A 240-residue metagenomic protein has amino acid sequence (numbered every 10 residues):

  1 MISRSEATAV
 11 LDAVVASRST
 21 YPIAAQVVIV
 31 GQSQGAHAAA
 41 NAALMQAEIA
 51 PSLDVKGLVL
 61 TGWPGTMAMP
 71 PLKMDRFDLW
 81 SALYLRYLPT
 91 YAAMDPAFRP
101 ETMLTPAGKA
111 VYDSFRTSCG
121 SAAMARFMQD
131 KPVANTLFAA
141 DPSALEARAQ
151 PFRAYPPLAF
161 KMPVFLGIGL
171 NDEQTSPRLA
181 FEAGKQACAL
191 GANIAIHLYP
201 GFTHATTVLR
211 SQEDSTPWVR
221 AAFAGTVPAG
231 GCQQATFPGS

Functional and structural regions predicted by a protein language model:
I2-Y21: Alpha/beta-hydrolase active-site loop
V15-S81: Primarily recognizes the serine-hydrolase "nucleophile elbow" in alpha/beta-hydrolase and SGNH/GDSL folds
R18-I23, I49-S52, L145, P151-F160: Surface-exposed acidic, glycine-flexible loop patches that form ligand/cofactor-binding and adhesion interfaces
A42, M162-V164, S176-Q186: Short alpha-helix in the alpha/beta-hydrolase fold that links the catalytic acid
T61-P157: Accessory cap/linker subdomain of secreted extracellular hydrolases
M67, L170-T175, A205: Acidic catalytic loop of the alpha/beta-hydrolase fold
P142, E146-R148, F181-S240: C-terminal catalytic histidine-bearing segment of alpha/beta-hydrolase fold enzymes
F160, F165-D172: Short beta-strand/loop motif that positions the catalytic acidic residue of the alpha/beta-hydrolase fold
